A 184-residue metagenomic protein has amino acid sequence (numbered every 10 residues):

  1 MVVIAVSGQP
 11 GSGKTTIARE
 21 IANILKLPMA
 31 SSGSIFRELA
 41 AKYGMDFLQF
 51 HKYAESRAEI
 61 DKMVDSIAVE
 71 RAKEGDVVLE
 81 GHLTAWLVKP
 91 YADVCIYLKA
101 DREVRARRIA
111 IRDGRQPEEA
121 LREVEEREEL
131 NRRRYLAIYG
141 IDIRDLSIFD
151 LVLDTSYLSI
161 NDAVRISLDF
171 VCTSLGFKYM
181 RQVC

Functional and structural regions predicted by a protein language model:
V6: Hydrophobic anchor at the beta1->P-loop junction of P-loop NTPases
Q9: P-loop (Walker A) phosphate-binding loop of NTP-binding proteins
K14: Conserved lysine of the Walker
I17: Hydrophobic positions on the alpha1 helix immediately C-terminal to the Walker A/P-loop
N23-A30: Post-Walker A helix-loop "phosphate-sensing" segment adjacent to the P-loop in P-loop NTPases
A30-V88, E103, G114-E119, E129: ATP-dependent small-molecule kinase phosphotransfer cores that center on conserved nucleotide phosphate-binding segments
Y91-D113, E119-E123: Conserved phosphate-donor/acceptor-positioning beta-strand/loop module used by diverse small-molecule
P117-I166: Small-molecule kinase domains that catalyze NTP-dependent phosphoryl transfer to phosphate-bearing small molecules
